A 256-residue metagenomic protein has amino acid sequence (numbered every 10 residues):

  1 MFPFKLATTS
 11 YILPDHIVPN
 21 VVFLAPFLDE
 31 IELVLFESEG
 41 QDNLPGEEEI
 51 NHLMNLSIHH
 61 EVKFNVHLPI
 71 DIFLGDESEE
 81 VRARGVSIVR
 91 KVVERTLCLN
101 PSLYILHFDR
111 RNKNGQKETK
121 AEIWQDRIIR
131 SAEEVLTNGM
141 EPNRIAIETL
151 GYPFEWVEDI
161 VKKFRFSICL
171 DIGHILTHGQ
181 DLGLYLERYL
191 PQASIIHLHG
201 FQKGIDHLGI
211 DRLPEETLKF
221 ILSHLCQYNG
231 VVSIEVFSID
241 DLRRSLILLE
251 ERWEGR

Functional and structural regions predicted by a protein language model:
M1-L68, I72-K91, R256: N-terminal pre-domain/capping segments
F2, P19, G75, F154-S167 (+1 more regions): Histidine-acidic metal/acid-base catalytic patches
F4-S10, D29-L33, F64-L68, Y104-L106 (+4 more regions): Hydrophobic faces of well-ordered beta-strands that scaffold small-molecule active sites in alpha/beta enzyme cores
T9-L13, V34-S38, P69-F73, D109-R111 (+4 more regions): Active-site beta-loop-alpha junctions enriched in small/polar residues
N20-F27, P45-N65, K91-N100, T137-M140 (+4 more regions): Acidic (Asp/Glu)-rich catalytic clusters
E39-Q41, I72-E77, N112-E118, K203-G209: A short acidic, helix-capping loop that chelates divalent metal ions and anchors anionic groups
P45-H52, R82-R90, A121-I129, Q180-R188 (+1 more regions): Charged helix-capping and loop-helix junction motifs
I58, L74-I168: Active-site acidic/histidine proton-transfer and metal-coordination neighborhood in alpha/beta enzyme cores
